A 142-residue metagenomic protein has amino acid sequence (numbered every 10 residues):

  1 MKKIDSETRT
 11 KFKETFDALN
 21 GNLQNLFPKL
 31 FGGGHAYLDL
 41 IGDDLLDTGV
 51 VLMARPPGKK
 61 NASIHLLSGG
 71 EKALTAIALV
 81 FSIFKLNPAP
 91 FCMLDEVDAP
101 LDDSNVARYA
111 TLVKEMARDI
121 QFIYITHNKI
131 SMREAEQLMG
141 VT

Functional and structural regions predicted by a protein language model:
M1-T142: Terminal ABC-like ATPase head and other globular end-domains that cap long coiled-coil arms in SMC/Rad50/SbcC-family
